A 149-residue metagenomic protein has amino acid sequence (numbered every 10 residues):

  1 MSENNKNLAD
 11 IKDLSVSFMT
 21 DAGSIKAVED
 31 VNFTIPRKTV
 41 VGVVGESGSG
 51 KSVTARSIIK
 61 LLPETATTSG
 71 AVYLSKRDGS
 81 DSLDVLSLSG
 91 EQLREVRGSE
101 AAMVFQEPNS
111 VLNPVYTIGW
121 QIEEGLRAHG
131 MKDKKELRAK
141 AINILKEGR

Functional and structural regions predicted by a protein language model:
M1-R149: ABC transporter nucleotide-binding domains
